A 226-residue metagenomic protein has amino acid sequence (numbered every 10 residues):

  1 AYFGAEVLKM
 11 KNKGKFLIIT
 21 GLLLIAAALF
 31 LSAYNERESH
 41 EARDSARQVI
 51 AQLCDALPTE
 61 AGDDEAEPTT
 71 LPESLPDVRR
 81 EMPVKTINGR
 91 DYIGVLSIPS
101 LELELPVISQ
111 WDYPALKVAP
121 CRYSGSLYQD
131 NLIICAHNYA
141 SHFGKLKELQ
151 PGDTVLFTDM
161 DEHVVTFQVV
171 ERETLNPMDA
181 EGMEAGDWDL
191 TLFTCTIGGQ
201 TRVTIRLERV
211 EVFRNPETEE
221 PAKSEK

Functional and structural regions predicted by a protein language model:
A1-K9: Short, Lys/Arg-enriched N-terminal segments with co-localized hydrophobic residues within the first ~10-30 amino acids
K11-K226: Solvent-exposed, non-transmembrane regions of membrane-associated and secreted proteins
